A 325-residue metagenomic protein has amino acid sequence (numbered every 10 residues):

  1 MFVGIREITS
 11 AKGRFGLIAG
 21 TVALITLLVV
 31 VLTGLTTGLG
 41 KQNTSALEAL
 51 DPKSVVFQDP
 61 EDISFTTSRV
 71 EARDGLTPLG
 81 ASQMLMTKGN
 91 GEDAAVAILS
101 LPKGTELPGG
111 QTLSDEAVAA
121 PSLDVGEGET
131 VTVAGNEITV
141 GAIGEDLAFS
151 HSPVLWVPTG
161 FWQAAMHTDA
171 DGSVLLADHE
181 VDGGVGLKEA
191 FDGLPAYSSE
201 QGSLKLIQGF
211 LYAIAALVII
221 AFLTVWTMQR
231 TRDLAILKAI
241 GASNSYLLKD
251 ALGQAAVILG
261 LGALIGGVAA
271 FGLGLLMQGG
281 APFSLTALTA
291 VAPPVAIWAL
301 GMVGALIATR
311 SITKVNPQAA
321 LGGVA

Functional and structural regions predicted by a protein language model:
M1-L27, T313, A325: N-terminal Sec/SRP start-transfer signal
T9, R14-F15, L27-S54: Alpha-helical transmembrane segments
G13, K238-V257: Amphipathic cytosolic juxtamembrane alpha-helices at the membrane-cytosol interface of multi-pass membrane transporters
S45-M86, A95-A97: Membrane-proximal extracellular/periplasmic loop immediately following the first transmembrane helix
G80-S82, T87-W162: Hydrophobic secondary-structure segments that place a key small or acidic residue at a functional site
G135, I143-L211: Mechanotransmission and gating elements of multispan inner-membrane complexes involved in transport and envelope
V181-L217, T224-R232, I236-L237, L248 (+2 more regions): Peri-transmembrane interface segments
K249, G253-M302, L306-A325: Short helix-loop junctions at transmembrane helix boundaries
